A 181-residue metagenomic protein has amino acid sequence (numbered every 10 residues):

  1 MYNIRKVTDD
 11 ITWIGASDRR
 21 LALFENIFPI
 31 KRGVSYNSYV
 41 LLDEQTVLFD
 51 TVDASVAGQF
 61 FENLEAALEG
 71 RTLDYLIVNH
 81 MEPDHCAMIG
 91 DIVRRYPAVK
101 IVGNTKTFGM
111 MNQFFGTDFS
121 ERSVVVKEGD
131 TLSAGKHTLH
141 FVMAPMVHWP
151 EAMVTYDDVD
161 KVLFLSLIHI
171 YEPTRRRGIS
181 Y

Functional and structural regions predicted by a protein language model:
I4-L64, V154-D157, K161-L165: Conserved beta-strand hairpin/beta-sheet module of binuclear metal-dependent hydrolase folds, prominently
R5-D9, G103-A152: Metallo-beta-lactamase
E44, S55-V102: Active-site metal-binding motif and surrounding structural segment of the metallo-beta-lactamase
V47-D50, D74-V78, H140-F141: Short catalytic-loop micro-motif centered on adjacent basic/acidic residues
D50, E82-D84, L167: Acidic active-site catalytic centers that drive phospho-/nucleotidyl reactions and related ester hydrolyses
I168-Y181: Single conserved hydrophobic/aromatic residue that forms the stacking wall/gate of nucleotide- or nucleobase-binding
